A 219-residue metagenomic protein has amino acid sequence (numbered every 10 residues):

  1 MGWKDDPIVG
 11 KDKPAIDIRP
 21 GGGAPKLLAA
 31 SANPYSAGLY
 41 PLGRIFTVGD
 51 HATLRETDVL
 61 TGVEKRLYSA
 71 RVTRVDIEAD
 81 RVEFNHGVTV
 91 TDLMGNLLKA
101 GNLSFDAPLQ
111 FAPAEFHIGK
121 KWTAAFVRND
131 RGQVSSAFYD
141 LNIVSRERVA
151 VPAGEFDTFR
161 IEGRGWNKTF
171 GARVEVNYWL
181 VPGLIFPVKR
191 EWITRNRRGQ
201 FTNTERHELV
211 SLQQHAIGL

Functional and structural regions predicted by a protein language model:
M1-L103, A107-P108, A125-L219: Acidic, serine/threonine-rich low-complexity disordered tracts
F111-A112: Active-site substrate-binding loop(s) of clan PA
K120-A124: Short Pro-Gly-centered flexible turn/kink motifs
